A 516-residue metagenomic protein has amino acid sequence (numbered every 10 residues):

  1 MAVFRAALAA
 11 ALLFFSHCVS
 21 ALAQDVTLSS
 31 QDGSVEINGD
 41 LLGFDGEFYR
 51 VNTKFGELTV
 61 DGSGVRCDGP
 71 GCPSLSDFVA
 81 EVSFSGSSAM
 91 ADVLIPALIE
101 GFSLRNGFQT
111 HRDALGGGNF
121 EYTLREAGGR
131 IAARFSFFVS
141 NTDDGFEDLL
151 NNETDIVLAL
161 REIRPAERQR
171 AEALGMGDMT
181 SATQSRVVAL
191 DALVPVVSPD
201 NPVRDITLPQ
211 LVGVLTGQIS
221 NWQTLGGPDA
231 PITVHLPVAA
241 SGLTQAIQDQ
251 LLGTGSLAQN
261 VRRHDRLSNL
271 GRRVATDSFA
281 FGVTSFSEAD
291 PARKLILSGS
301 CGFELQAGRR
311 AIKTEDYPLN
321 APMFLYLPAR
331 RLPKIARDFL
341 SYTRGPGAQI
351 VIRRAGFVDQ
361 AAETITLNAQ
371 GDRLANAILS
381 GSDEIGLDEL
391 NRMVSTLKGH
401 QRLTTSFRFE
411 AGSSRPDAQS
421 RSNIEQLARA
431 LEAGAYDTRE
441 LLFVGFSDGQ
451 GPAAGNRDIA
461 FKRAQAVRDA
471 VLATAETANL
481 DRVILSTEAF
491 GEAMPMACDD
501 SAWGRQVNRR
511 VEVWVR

Functional and structural regions predicted by a protein language model:
M1-L8: Bacterial N-terminal signal peptides that target proteins for export
L13-A21: C-terminal segment of classical bacterial N-terminal signal peptides
D25-Y436, Q465, L480-D481: Exported/periplasmic ABC-transporter solute-binding proteins
E126, F138-V139, D144, F446-R516: Periplasmic OmpA-like peptidoglycan-binding domain that tethers envelope proteins to the cell wall
F409-E410, F443-D448: Short loop/turn segments at strand-loop or loop-helix junctions that form parts of catalytic or ligand-binding pockets
